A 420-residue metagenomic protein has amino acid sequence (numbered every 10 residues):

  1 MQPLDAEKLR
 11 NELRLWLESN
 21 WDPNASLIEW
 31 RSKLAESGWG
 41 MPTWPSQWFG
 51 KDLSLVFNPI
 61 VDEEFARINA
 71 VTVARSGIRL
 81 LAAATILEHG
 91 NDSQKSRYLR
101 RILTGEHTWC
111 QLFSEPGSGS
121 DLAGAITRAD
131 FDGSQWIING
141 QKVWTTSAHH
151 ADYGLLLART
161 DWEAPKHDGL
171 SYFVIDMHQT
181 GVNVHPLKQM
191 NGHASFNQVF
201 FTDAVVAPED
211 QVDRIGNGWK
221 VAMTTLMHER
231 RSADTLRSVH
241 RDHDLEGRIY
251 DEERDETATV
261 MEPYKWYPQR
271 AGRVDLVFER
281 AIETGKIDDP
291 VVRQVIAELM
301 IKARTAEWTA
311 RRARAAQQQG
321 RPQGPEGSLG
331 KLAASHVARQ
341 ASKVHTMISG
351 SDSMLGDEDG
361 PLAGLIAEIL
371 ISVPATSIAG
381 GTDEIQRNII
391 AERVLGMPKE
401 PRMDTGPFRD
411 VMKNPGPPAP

Functional and structural regions predicted by a protein language model:
M1-G77, Q94-R101, T108, Y264 (+4 more regions): Amphipathic, small/basic residue-rich leader segments at the start of a protein or domain
S19-D22, K51, T145, S328-P420: Alpha-helix capping/hinge segments and adjacent helical runs
A25, I282, K286-R293, R304-G360: C-terminal helix-coil-helix/basic helical segment that borders enzyme active sites and/or dimer interfaces and provides
E36-E106, S147-Y153, A303, A310 (+3 more regions): Internal helix-loop-helix
G105-F113, L157: A short, Trp-centered hydrophobic/proline-enriched beta-strand micro-motif
T127-D130: A structural signal for short hydrophobic beta-strand segments in well-ordered beta-sheet cores
S134-Q135, N139-L187, N197: A short core secondary-structure module
V182-R304, T376, N414-P420: Glycine-rich beta->alpha junctions and the first turn(s) of the following alpha-helix
